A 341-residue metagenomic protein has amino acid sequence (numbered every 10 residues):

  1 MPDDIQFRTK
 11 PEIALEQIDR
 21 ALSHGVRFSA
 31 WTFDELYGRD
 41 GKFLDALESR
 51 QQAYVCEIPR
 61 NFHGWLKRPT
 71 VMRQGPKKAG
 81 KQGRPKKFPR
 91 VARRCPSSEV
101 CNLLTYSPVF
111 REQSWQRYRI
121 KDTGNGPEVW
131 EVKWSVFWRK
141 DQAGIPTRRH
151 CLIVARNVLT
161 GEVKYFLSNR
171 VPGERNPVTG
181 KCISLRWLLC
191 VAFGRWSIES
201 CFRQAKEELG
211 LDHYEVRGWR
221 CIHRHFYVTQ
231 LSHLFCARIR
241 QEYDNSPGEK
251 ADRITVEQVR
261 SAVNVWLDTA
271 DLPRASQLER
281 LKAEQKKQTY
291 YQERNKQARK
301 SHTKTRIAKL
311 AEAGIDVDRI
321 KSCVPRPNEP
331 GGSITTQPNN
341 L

Functional and structural regions predicted by a protein language model:
M1-F7, P59, G64-R195, R299-L341: An anionic, glycine-rich sequence signature occurring as long contiguous blocks
M1-R60, T70: Polybasic low-complexity intrinsically disordered regions
A30-Y37, Y54, F166, G194-A205 (+1 more regions): Short, conserved catalytic/metal-binding motifs centered on acidic residues
N176-A192, E207-H223, Y243: Short, solvent-exposed helix-loop connector elements
L211-A270: Basic, amphipathic alpha-helical segments enriched in Lys/Arg and hydrophobic/aromatic residues
A283-T289: Eukaryote-biased recognition of C-terminal alpha-helical segments
